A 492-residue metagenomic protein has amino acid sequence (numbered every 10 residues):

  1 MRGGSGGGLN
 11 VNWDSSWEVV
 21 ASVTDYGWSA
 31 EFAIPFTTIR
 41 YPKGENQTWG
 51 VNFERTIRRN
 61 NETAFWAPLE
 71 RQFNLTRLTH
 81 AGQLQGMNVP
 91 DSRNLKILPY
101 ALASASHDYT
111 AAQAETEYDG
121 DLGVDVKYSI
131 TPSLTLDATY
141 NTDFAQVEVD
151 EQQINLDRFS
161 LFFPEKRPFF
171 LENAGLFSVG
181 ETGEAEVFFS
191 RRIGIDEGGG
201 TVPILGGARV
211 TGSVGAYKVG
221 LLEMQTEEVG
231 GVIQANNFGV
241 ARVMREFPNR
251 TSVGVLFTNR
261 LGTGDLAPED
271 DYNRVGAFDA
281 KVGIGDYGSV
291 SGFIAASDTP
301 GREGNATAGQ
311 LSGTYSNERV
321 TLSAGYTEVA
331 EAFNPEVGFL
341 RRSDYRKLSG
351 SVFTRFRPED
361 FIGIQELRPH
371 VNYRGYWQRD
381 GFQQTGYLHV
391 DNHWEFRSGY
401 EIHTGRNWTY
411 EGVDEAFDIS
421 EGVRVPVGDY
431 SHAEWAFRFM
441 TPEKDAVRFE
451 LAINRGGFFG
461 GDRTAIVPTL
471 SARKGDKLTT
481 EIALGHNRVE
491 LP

Functional and structural regions predicted by a protein language model:
M1-E246, S252-V255: Structural preference for beta-rich elements and adjacent junctions enriched in aromatics
N12-S15, H80-G82, H107-T110, F188-G194 (+5 more regions): Extracytoplasmic loops and strand-loop junctions of Gram-negative outer membrane beta-barrel proteins
Y26, R93, A114-L122, V202-G206 (+8 more regions): Residues that define the transmembrane beta-barrel architecture of outer-membrane proteins
R40-Q47, M87-L95, S133, A216 (+7 more regions): Short loop/turn motifs that connect adjacent beta-strands in outer-membrane beta-barrel proteins
Q85-G86, P99, V124-Y128, A208-G212 (+7 more regions): Residues on the lipid-exposed face of transmembrane beta-strands in outer-membrane beta-barrel proteins
Q113-D121, D125-S129, T201-V202, G212 (+7 more regions): Beta-stranded membrane pore/translocator domains
P203, F293-P492: Exposed, low-structure sequence patches enriched in small/polar residues
E228-L311: Beta-propeller domains
